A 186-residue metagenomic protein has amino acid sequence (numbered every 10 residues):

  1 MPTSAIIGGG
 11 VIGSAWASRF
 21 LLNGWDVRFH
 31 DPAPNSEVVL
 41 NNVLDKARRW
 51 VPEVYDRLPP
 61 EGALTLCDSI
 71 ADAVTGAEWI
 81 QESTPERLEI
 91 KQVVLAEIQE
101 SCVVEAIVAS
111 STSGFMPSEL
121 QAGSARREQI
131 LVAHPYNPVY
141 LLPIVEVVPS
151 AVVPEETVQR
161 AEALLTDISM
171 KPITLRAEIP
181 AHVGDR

Functional and structural regions predicted by a protein language model:
M1-E53: NAD(P)+-binding Rossmann beta1-loop-alpha1 motif at the extreme N-terminus of oxidoreductases
P2-V11, W16-W25, A122-G123, R127 (+3 more regions): ATP-dependent carboxylate/acyl-activation modules
F20-L22, N42-D45, V93-E97, Q121-R126 (+1 more regions): Short, glycine/charged-enriched secondary-structure capping and boundary segments
L22, P60-W79, R160-M170, L175-A177: Amphipathic alpha-helical segments at domain termini/boundaries
L40-N41, K91-Q92, D185: Conserved strand-to-helix beginnings and helix N-cap segments that scaffold or border functional pockets
W50-S101: A structured beta-alpha segment of the ubiquitous adenosine-cofactor-binding alpha/beta core
W79, T84-Y140: Rossmann-like NAD(P)(H) cofactor-binding subdomain of soluble oxidoreductases
Y140-L141, V148, T166-R186: Conserved Rossmann-fold dehydrogenase catalytic segment
